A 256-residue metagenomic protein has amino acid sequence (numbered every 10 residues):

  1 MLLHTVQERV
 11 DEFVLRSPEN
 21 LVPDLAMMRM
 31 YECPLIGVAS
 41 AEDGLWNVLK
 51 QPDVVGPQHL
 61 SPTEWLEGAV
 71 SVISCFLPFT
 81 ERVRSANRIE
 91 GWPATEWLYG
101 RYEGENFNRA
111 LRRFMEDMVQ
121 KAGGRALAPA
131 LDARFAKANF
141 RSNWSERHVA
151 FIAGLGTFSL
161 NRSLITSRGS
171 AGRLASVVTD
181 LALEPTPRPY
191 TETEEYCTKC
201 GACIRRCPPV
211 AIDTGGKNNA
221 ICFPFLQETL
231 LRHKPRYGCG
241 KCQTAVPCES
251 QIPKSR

Functional and structural regions predicted by a protein language model:
M1-E96: Non-catalytic, usually N-terminal nucleic-acid engagement modules in DNA/RNA processing proteins
W92-R256: Catalytic cores of enzyme domains
